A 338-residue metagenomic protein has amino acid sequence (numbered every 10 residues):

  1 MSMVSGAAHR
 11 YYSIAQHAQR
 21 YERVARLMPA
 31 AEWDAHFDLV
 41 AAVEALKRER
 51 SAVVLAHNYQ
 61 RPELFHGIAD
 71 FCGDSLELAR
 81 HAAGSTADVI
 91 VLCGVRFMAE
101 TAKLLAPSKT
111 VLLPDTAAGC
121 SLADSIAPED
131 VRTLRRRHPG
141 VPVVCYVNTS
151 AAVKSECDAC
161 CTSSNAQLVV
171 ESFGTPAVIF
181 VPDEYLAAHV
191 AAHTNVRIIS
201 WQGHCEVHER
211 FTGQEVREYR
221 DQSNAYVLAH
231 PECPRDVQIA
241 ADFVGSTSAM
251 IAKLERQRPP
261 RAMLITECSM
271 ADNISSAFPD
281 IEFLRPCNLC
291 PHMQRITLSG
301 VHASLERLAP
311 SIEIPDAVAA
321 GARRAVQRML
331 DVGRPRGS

Functional and structural regions predicted by a protein language model:
S2-S338: Active-site loop-to-helix "anion-binding N-cap" substructures in soluble metabolic enzymes
